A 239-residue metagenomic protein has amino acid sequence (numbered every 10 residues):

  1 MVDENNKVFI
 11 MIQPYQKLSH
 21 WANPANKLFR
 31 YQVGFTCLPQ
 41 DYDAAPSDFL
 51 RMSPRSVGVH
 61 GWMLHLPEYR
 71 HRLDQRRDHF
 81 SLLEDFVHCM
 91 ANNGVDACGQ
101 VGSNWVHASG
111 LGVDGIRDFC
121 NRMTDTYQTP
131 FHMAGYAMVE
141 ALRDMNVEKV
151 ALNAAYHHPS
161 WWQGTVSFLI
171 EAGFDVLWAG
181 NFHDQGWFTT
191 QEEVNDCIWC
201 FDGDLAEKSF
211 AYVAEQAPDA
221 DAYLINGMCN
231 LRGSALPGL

Functional and structural regions predicted by a protein language model:
N6-L82, S160, V166-F201: N-terminal glycine-rich anion-binding loop in soluble enzyme alpha/beta folds
N6-N26, G112, I116-D144: Short N-terminal or domain-adjacent regulatory/targeting segments
F35-T36, V95-G102, A151-N153, D219-M228: Periplasmic-binding protein-like
D74-N93, W199-A211: Glycine-rich, highly charged phosphate/nucleotide-binding loops
V87-P130: Glycine/small-residue-rich loop that forms an oxyanion/phosphate-binding "nest" at active or ligand-binding sites
A91-V95, V139-K149, A217-D219: Glycine-rich phosphate/diphosphate-binding loops that line cofactor/substrate pockets in enzymes
R122-T190: Conserved beta-alpha
E192, G203-Y212, I225-L239: Catalytic alpha/beta core domains of metabolic enzymes, predominantly
